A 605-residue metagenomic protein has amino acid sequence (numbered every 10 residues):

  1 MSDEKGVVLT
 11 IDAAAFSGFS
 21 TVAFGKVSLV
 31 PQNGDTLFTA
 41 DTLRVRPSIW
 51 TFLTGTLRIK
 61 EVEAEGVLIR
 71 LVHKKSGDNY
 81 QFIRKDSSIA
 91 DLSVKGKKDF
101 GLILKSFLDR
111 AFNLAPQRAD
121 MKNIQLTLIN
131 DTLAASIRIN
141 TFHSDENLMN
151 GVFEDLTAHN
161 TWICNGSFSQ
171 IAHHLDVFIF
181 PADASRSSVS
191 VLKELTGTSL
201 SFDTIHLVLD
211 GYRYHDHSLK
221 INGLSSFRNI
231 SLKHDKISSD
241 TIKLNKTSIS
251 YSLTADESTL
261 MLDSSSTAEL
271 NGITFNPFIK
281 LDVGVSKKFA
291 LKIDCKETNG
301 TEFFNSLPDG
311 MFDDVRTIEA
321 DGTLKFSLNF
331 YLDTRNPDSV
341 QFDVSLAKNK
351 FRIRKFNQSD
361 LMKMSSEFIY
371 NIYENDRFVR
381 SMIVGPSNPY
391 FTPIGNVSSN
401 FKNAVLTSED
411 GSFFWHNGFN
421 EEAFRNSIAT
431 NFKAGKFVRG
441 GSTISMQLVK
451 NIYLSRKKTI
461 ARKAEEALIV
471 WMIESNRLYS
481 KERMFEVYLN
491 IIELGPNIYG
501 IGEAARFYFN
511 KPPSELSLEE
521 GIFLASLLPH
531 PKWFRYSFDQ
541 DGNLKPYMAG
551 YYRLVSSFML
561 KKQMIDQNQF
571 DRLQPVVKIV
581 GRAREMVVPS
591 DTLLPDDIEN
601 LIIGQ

Functional and structural regions predicted by a protein language model:
M1-T10, T196: Extracellular/lumenal and peripheral-membrane lipid-interaction modules
G6, L128-E146: Short, solvent-exposed loop/hinge segments that bridge or flank secondary-structure elements
D12-T127, N147-F178, D210-L219, V340: Flexible beta-edge/linker motif
K26, N33, N130-T132, K236 (+2 more regions): Residue-level detection of beta-strand-connecting loop/turn positions
V27, K74, D131, D235 (+1 more regions): Surface loops and adjacent helix of pleckstrin homology
L29, L126, L133-A135, F275: Short, isolated positions in well-ordered beta-strands
I59, K105-P116, I137-T141, V152-Q605: Juxtamembrane regions of bacterial inner-membrane/periplasmic proteins, predominantly the peptidoglycan biogenesis
